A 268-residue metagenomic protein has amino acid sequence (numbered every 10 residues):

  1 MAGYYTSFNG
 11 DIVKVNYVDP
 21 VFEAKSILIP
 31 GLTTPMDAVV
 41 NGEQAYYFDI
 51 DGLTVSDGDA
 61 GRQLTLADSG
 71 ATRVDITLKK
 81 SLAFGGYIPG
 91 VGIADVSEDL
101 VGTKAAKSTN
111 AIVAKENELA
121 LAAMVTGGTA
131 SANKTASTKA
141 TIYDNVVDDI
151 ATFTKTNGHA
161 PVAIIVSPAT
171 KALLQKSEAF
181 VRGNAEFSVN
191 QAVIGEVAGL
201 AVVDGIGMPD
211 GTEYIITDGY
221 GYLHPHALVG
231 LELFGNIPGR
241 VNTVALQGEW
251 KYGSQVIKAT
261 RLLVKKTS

Functional and structural regions predicted by a protein language model:
M1-G31, A227-S268: Protruding loop/beta-arch "assembly-hinge" segments enriched in small, turn-prone residues
D11-S81: Assembly/oligomerization interface modules of large self-assembling protein complexes
E43, A160-V162, T212, T243: Short, surface-exposed beta-edge/turn micro-motifs
V55-D57, V96, L173-K176, Q255-I257: Short helix/loop capping segments that flank catalytic or ligand/cofactor-binding pockets
I76-A94: Extended, low-charge hydrophobic alpha-helical regions
I88-T156, L263-S268: Alpha-helical scaffold segments that mediate packing/assembly in large oligomeric complexes
T126-A198, G205: Extended, solvent-exposed, turn-rich assembly/linker loops in the middle of proteins
A172-S177, R182-W250: C-terminal interaction module
